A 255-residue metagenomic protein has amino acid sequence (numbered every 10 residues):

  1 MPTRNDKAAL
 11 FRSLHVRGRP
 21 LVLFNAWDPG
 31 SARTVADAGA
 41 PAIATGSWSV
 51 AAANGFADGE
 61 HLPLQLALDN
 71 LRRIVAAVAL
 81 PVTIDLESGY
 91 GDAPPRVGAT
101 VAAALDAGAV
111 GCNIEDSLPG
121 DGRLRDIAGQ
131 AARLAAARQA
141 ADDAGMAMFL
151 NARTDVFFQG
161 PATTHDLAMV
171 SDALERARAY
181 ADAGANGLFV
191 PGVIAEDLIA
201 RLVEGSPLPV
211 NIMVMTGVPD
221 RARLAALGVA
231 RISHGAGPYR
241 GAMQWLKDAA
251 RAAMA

Functional and structural regions predicted by a protein language model:
P2-I84, G89-H234, R240-D248, A252-A253: Alpha/beta enzyme core
